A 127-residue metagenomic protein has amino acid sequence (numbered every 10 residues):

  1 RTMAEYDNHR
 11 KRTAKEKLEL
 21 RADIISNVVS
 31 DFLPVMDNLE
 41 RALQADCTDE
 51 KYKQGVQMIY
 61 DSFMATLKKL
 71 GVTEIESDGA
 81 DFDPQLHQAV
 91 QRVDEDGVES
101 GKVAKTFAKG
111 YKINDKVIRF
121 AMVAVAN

Functional and structural regions predicted by a protein language model:
R1-E40: Charge-rich, N-proximal long alpha-helical rod segments
M36-N127: Structured alpha/beta interaction-core segments
